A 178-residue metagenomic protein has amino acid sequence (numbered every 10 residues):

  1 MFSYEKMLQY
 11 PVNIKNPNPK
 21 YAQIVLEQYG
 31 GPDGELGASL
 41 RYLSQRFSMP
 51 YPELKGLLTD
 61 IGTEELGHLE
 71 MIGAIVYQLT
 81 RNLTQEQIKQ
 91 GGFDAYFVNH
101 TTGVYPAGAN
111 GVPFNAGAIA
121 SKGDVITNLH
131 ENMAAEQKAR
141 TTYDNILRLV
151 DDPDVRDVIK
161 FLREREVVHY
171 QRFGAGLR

Functional and structural regions predicted by a protein language model:
M1-R178: Non-heme di-metal
